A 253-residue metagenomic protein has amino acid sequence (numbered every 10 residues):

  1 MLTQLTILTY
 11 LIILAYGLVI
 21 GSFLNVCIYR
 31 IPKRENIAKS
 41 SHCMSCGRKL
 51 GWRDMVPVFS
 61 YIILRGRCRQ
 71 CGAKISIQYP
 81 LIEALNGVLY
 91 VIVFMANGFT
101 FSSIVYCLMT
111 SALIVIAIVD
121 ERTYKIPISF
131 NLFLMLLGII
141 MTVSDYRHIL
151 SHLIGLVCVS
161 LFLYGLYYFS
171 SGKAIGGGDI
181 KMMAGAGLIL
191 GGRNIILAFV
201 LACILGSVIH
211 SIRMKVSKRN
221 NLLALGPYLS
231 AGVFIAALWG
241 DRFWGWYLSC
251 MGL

Functional and structural regions predicted by a protein language model:
M1-V19, F94-M95, M141-D145, G232-L253: Hydrophobic alpha-helical transmembrane segments
I13, I104, L108-S111, V115-S207 (+2 more regions): Functional transmembrane core segments of multi-pass inner-membrane proteins
I20, L24-N25, N86, Y90 (+6 more regions): Alpha-helical transmembrane segments of multipass membrane proteins
S22-Q78: Membrane-proximal soluble regions of multi-pass membrane proteins
N25, Y29, M55, R122 (+2 more regions): Alpha-helical transmembrane segments and their lipid-water interface positions in multi-pass membrane proteins
I82-L89, F130-G138, I180-M182, L225-S230: Core segments of transmembrane alpha-helices that mediate helix-helix packing or line hydrophobic substrate/ligand
F94-V105: Transmembrane helix-loop-helix
I212-I235: Interfacial loop-to-transmembrane junctions
